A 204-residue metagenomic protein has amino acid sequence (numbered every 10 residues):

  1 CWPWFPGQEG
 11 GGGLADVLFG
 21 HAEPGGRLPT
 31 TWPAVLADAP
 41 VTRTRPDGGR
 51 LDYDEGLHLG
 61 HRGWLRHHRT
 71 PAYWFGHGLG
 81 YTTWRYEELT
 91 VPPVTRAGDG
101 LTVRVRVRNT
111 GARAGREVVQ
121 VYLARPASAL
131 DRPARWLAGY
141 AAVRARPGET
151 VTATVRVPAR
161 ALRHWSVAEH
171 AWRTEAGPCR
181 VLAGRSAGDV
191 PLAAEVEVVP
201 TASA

Functional and structural regions predicted by a protein language model:
C1-R116, Y122, A176, R180-G184 (+2 more regions): Secreted, periplasmic, or luminal enzymes acting at the cell surface/secretory milieu
R85, T90, R106, G139-R146 (+2 more regions): Generic structural detector for well-ordered beta-strands
G100-T102, T150-T154, P191-A193: Intrinsic-disorder/low-complexity, polar/charged segments enriched in Ser/Thr/Lys/Arg/Asp/Glu/Gln
T110-A112, P126-S128, R160, S186-G188: Short coil/turn motifs at secondary-structure junctions
A112-A129, R135-L137: Short acidic, flexible loop segments centered on an aromatic residue
A129-V167: Intrinsically disordered, low-complexity Pro/Gly/Ser/Thr-rich segments with frequent PxxP/GP/PP motifs and embedded
P158-A204: Terminal connector regions
